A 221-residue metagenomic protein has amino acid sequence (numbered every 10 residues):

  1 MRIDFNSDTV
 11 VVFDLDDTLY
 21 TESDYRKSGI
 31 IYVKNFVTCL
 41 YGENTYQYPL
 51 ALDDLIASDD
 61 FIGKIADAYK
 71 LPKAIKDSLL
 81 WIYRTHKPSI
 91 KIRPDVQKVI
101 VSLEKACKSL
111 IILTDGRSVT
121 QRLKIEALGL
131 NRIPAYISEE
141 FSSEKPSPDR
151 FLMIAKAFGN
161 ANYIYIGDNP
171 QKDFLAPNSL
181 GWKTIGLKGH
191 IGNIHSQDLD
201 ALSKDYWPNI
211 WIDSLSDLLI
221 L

Functional and structural regions predicted by a protein language model:
M1-D8, V101-E104, K108, S118-L221: Asp-based, Mg2+/Mn2+-dependent phosphohydrolase catalytic module
I3-Q97: N-terminal helical cap/lid subdomain that shapes the substrate entry/recognition surface in HAD-like hydrolases
V11-F13, I112, Y165: Residue-level marker for buried hydrophobic side chains located in beta-strands that build the well-ordered beta-sheet
R84-I111, P148: Short, acidic loop-to-helix structural element flanking the phosphoryl-transfer center in phosphate-processing enzymes
T114-G116: Conserved phosphate-coupling serine/threonine residues in phosphotransfer and NTP-handling enzymes
